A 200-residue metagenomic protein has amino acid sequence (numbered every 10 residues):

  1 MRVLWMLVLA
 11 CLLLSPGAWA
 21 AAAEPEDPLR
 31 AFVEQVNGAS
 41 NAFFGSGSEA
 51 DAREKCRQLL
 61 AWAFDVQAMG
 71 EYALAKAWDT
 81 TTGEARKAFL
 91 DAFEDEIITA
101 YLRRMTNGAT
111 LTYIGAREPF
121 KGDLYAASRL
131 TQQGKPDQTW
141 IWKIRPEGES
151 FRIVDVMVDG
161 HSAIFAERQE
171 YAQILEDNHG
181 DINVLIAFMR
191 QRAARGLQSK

Functional and structural regions predicted by a protein language model:
M1-L4: Positively charged n-region of N-terminal signal peptides that target proteins for export
M6-P16: Bacterial N-terminal signal peptides
P16-A22: Sec/Tat signal peptide C-region and signal peptidase I cleavage site
A23-Y101: Early exported N-terminus immediately downstream of N-terminal targeting peptides
F93, R117, R129-Q132, I144-P146 (+1 more regions): A mature extracytoplasmic/lumenal domain signature
D95-Q138, F188-K200: Surface-exposed, charged secondary-structure patches
D137-F165: Short beta-strand edge/turn micro-motifs at domain boundaries
V158-K200: Low-complexity, intrinsically disordered terminal/linker segments enriched in charged and Gly/Pro repeats
